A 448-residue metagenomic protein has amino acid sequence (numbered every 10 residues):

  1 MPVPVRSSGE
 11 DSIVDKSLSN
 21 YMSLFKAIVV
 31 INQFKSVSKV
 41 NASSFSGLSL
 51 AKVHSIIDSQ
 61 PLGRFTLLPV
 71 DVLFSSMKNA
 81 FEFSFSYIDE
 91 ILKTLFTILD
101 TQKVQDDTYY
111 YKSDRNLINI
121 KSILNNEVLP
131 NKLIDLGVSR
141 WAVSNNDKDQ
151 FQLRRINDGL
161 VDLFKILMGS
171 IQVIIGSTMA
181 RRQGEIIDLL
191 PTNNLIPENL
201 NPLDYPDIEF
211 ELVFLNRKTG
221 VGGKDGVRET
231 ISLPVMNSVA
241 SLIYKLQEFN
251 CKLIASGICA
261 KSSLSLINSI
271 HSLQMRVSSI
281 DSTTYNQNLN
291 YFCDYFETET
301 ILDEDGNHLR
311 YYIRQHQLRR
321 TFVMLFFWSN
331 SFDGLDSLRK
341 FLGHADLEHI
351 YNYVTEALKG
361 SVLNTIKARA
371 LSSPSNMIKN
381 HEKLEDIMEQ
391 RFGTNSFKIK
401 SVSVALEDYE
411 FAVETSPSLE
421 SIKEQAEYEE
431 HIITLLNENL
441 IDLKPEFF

Functional and structural regions predicted by a protein language model:
P2-K26: N-terminal core-binding DNA-recognition domain of tyrosine site-specific recombinases/integrases
I31-F34, Y311, Q315: A positional "C-terminalness" feature that preferentially activates on distal terminal regions of long, nucleic
Q33-V161, K165-M168, I174, R182-Q183 (+6 more regions): Acidic, low-complexity interaction regions
P191-N250, S331-I378: Catalytic or ion-translocation cores adjacent to nucleophile or general acid/base/metal-coordination motifs in diverse
G222-Y244, L264-N290: C-terminal catalytic core of Y-nucleophile DNA break-rejoin enzymes
D303-I313, R319: Domain-level cores of phosphate- or acyl-group-handling catalytic modules
Q317-F327, F341: C-terminal, well-structured subdomains that either form a transmembrane helix-short loop-helix hairpin in multi-pass
